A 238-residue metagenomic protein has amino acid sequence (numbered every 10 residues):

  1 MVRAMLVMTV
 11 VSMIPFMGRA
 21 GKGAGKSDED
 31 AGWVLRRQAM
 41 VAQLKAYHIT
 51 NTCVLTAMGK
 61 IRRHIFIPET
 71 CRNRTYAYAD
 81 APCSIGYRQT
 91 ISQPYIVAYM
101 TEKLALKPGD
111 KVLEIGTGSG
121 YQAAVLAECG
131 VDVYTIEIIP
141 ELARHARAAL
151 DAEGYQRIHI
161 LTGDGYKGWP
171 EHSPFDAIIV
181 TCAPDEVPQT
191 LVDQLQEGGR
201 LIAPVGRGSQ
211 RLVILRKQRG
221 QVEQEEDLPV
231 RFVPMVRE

Functional and structural regions predicted by a protein language model:
M1-L6: Bacterial N-terminal signal peptides that target proteins for export
V7-P15: Bacterial N-terminal signal peptides
F16-L113, A124-V125, C129, L142-R144 (+3 more regions): Class I SAM-dependent transferase core
A105-V222: Conserved nucleotide-cofactor-binding alpha/beta core module
